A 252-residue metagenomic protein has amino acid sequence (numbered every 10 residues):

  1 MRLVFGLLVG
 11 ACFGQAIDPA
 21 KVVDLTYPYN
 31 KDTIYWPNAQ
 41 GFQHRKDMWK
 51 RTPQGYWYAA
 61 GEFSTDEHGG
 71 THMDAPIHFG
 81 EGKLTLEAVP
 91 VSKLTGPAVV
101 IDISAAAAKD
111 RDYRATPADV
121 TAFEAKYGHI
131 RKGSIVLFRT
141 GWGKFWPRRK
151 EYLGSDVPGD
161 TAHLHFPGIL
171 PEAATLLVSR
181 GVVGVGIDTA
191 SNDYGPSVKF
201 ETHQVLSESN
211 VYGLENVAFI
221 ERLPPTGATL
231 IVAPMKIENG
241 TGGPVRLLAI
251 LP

Functional and structural regions predicted by a protein language model:
R2-L3, P252: C-terminal end-of-chain detector
L3-A11: Sec-dependent N-terminal signal peptides
F13-P252: Active-/binding-site microenvironments in catalytic and ligand-binding cores
